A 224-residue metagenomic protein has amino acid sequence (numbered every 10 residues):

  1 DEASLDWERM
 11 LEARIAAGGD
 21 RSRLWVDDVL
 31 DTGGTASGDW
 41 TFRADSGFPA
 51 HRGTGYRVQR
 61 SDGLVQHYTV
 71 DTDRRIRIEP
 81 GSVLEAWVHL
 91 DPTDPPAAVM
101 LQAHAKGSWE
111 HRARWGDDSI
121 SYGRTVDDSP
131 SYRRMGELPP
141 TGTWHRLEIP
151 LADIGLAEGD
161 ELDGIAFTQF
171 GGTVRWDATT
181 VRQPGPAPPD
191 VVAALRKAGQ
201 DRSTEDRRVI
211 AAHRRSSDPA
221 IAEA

Functional and structural regions predicted by a protein language model:
D1-S22, Q183-A224: Substrate/cofactor-recognition hotspot
E2, E8, A16-G19, D28 (+2 more regions): Disordered, acidic Ser/Thr/Pro-rich linker "stalks" and the adjacent N-terminal cap of the next globular domain
R23-R43: Short, tryptophan-glycine- and acidic/Ser/Thr-enriched carbohydrate-recognition patches
G38-Y68: Short carbohydrate-recognition loop motifs
R60-E161, Q169-P188: Extracellular ligand-binding interfaces
